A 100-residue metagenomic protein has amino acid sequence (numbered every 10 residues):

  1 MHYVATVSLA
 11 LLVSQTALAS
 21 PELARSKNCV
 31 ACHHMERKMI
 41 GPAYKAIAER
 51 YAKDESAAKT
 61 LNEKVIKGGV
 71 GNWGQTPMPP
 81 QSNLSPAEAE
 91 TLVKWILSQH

Functional and structural regions predicted by a protein language model:
M1-S20, H100: N-terminal export/targeting leaders of redox proteins
L18-M35: Sequence/structural segment immediately N-terminal to covalent heme-attachment motifs in c-type and related
A31, I40-E49, K64-V93: Axial heme c-ligation environment in periplasmic c-type cytochrome domains
R50-T60: Short microdomains enriched in Cys/His and/or Lys/Arg
W95-Q99: C-terminal alpha-helix
